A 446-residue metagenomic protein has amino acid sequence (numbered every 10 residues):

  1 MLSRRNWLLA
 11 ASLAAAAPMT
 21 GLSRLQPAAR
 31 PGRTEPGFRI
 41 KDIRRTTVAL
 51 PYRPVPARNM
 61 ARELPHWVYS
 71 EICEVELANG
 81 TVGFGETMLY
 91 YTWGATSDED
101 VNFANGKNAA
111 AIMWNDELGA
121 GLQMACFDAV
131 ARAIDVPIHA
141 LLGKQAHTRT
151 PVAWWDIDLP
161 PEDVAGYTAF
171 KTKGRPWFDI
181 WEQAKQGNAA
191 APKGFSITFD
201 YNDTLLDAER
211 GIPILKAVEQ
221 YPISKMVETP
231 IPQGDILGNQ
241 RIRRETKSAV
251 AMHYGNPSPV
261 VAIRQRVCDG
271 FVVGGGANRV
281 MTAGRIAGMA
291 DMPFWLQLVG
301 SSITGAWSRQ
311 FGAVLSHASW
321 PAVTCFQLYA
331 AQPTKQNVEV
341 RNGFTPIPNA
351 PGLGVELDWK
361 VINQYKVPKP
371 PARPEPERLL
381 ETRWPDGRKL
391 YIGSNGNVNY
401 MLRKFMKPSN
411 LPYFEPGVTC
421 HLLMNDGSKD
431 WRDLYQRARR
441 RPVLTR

Functional and structural regions predicted by a protein language model:
R4-P27: N-terminal export signals
G21-N59: C-terminal segment of N-terminal export signals and the immediately downstream linker at the start of the mature
P36-T47, V75-I134, D386: Metal- or metallocofactor-binding catalytic centers and their adjacent structured scaffolds across diverse enzyme
A61-H66, W114: Short Gly/Pro-enriched turn/cap motifs at secondary-structure boundaries
G80, D135, V227, S308 (+1 more regions): Conserved, mostly hydrophobic/aromatic
A104-A110, I223, G234-A249, G255-L357 (+4 more regions): Shared catalytic-loop signature of beta/alpha-barrel
A140-T246: Metal-dependent enolase-superfamily TIM-barrel catalytic cores that perform enediolate-based chemistry
K335-R446: C-terminal extensions of enzymes
